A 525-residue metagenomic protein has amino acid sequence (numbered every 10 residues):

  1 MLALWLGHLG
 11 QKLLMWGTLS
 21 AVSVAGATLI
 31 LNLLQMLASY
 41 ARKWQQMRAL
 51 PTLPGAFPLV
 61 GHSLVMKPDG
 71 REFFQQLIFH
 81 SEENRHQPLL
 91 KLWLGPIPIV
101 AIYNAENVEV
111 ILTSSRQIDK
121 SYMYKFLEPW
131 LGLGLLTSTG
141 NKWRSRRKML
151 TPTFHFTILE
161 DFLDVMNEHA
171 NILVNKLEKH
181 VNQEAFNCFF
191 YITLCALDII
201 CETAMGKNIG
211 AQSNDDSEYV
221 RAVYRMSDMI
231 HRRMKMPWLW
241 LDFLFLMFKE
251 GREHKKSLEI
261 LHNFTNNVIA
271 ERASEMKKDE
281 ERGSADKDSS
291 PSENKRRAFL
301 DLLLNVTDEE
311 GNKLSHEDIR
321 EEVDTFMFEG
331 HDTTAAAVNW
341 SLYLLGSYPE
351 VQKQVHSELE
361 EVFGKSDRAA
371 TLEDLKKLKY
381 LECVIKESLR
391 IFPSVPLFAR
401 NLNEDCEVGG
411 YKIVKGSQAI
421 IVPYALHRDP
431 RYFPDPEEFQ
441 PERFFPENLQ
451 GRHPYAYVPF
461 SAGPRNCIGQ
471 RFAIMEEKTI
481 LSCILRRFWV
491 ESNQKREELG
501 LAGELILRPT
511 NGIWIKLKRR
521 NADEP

Functional and structural regions predicted by a protein language model:
L2-L29, L92-V100, T157-E168, E178-E202 (+8 more regions): Cytochrome P450
L2-S145, E160, D164-K176, S257 (+1 more regions): N-terminal membrane-proximal hinge/A-helix region immediately C-terminal to the signal-anchor transmembrane segment
P58, L64-V65, H155-T157, S257-V338 (+5 more regions): Conserved cytochrome P450 catalytic core segment spanning the I/J/K helices
S63-Q87, I260-N267, A370-G409, P430 (+1 more regions): Conserved cytochrome P450 K-helix E-x-x-R motif and the immediately C-terminal K′/meander segment
P152, E329, P446-E477, G500-E504: Cytochrome P450 heme-thiolate "Cys pocket" and heme-binding signature region
A196, I200, A204-M205, S257 (+7 more regions): Central I-helix of cytochrome P450 enzymes
P349-V351, R471-R508: Cytochrome P450 heme-binding "Cys pocket" and the immediately downstream C-terminal segment
I421-N448: Conserved cytochrome P450 K-helix/beta-meander segment immediately N-terminal to the heme-binding cysteine loop
